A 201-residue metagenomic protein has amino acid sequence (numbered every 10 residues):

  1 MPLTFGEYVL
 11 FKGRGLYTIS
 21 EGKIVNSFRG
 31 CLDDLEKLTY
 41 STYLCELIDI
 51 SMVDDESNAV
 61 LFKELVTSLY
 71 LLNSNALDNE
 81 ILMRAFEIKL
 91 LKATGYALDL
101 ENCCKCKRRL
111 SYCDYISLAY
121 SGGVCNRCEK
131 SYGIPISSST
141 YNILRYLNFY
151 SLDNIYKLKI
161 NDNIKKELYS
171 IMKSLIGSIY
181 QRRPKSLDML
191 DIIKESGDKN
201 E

Functional and structural regions predicted by a protein language model:
M1-E201: Non-catalytic alpha-helical scaffolds and adjoining flexible linkers that form interface surfaces for assembly
